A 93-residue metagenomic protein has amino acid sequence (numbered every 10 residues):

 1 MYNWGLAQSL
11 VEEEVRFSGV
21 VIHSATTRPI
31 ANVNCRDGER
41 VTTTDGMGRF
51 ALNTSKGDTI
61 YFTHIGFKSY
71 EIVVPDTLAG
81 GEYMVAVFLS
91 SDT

Functional and structural regions predicted by a protein language model:
M1-S18: Bacterial Sec-dependent N-terminal signal peptides
V15-H23, G48-F50, V87: A short, amphipathic beta-strand motif
V15-S18, S24-D37: Short, ordered, surface-exposed loop/turn motifs in non-cytosolic proteins
T27-I30, A51-D58: Short Pro-Gly-centered beta-turn/loop motif in secreted/extracellular proteins
R40-R49: Short, acidic Ser/Thr/Gly-rich low-complexity loop/linker segments typical of extracellular and cell-surface proteins
F50, Y70, Y83-V85: Short strand-edge motifs at loop-to-beta-strand transitions and within beta-strands of extracellular beta-rich domains
F62-V73: A short, solvent-exposed loop/turn motif at the edges and junctions of modular extracellular/periplasmic domains
D76-T93: Extracellular beta-sheet/turn segments enriched in Thr/Pro/Gly and aliphatic residues
